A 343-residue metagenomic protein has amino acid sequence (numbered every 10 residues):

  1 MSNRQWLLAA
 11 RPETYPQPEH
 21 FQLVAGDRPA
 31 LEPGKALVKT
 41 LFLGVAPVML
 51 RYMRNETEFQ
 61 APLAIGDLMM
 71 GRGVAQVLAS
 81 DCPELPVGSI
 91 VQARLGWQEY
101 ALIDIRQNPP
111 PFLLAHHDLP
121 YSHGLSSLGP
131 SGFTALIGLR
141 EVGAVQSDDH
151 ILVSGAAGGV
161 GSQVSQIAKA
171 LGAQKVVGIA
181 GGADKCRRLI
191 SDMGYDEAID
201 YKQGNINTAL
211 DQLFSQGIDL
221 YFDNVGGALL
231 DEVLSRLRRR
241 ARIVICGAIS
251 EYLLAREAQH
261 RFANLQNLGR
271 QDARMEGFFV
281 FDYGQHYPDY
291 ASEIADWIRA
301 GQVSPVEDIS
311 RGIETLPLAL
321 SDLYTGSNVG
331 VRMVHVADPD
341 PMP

Functional and structural regions predicted by a protein language model:
N3, Q302-I309, P317-P343: C-terminal capping/lid region of NAD(P)-dependent oxidoreductase domains
R28-V45, M53-W97: Glycine-rich beta-strand-centered segment in the early N-terminal region that forms part of a ligand/cofactor-binding
M69-Q76, P83-G155, Q302: NAD(P)H dinucleotide-binding glycine-rich loop of Rossmann-like/cofactor-binding domains, especially the beta1-alpha1
S80-E84, G178-R188, K202, I206 (+2 more regions): Short glycine/proline-centered loop/turn elements that form peptide/ligand docking sites
Q92, L152, I199, Y221-F222: N-terminal Rossmann-like NAD(P) cofactor-binding module of classical short-chain dehydrogenase/reductase
G124-Q203: Mid-domain Rossmann-like dinucleotide-binding core that forms the NAD(H)/NADP(H) cofactor-binding site
A173, L189, A228-V303, D338-P343: Glycine-rich phosphate-binding loop and adjacent beta-alpha segment of Rossmann(oid) nucleotide-cofactor-binding
I206-Q216: Short amphipathic alpha-helix with an adjacent loop that forms part of the alpha/beta core around
